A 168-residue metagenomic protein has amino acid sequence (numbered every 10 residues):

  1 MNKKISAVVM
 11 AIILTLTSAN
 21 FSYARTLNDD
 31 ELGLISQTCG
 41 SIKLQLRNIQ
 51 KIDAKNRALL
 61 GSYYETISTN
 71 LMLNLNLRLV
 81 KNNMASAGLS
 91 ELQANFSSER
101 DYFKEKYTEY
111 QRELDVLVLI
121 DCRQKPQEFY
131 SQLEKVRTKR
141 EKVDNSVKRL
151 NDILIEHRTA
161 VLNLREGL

Functional and structural regions predicted by a protein language model:
M1-V9: Bacterial N-terminal signal peptides that target proteins for export
T15-Y23: C-terminal segment of classical bacterial N-terminal signal peptides
L27-E65, D121-L168: C-terminal amphipathic alpha-helix
S62, T66-T69, E91-A94, S98-D101 (+6 more regions): Extended, non-transmembrane alpha-helical coiled-coils
M72: General small-molecule cofactor/ligand-binding pocket signal
L75-R100, Y107-R123: Short, solvent-exposed, charged loop/turn and helix-capping segments that join or cap alpha-helices on peripheral
